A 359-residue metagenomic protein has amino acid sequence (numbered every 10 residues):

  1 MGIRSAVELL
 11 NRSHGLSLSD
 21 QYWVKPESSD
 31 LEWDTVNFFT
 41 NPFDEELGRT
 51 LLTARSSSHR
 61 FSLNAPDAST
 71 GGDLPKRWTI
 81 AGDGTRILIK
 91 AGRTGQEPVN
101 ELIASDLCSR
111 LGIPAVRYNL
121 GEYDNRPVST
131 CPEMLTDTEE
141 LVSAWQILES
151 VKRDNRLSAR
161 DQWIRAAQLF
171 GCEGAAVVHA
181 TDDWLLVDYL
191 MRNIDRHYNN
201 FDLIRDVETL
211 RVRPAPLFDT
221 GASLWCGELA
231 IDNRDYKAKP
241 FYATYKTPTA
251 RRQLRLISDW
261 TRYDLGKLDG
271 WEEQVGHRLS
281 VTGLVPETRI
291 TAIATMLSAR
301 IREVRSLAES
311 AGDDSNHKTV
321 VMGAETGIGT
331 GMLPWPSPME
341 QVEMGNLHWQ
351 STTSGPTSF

Functional and structural regions predicted by a protein language model:
M1-L186, L190-R192, L203-Q350, G355-F359: Phosphate/dinucleotide-binding and metal-coordinating scaffold of catalytic cores in nucleotide-dependent enzymes
H197: Canonical protein kinase catalytic loop motif
